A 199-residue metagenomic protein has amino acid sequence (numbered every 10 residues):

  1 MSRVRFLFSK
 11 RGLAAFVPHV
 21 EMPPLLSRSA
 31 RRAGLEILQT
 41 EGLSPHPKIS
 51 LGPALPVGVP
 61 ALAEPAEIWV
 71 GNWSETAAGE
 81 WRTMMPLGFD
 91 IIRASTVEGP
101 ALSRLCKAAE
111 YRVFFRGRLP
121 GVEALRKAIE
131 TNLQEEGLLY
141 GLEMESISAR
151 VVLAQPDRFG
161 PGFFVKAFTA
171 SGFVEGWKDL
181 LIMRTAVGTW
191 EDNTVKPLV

Functional and structural regions predicted by a protein language model:
S2-V17, L38-E41: Conserved interaction-surface patches within small, structured recognition/assembly domains
V4-K10, R31-A33, A66-I68, C106-G117: Short glycine-/aliphatic-rich beta-strand segments at the starts of folded cytosolic domains
L13-I37: N-terminal ordered "arm"
E36-S44, I92-V97, L138-Y140, G176-L181: A short, aromatic/hydrophobic, helix- or strand-capping loop or linear motif that either lines the entrance/gate
L38-V70: Short, charge-patterned binding micro-sites
L62-V113: Ordered, amphipathic secondary-structure segments that act as subunit-interaction surfaces in large macromolecular
G71-T76, R118-P120, P156-R158: Helix N-cap motif at beta-to-alpha junctions
A124-V199: Core RNA-modification/binding signature centered on pseudouridine synthases
